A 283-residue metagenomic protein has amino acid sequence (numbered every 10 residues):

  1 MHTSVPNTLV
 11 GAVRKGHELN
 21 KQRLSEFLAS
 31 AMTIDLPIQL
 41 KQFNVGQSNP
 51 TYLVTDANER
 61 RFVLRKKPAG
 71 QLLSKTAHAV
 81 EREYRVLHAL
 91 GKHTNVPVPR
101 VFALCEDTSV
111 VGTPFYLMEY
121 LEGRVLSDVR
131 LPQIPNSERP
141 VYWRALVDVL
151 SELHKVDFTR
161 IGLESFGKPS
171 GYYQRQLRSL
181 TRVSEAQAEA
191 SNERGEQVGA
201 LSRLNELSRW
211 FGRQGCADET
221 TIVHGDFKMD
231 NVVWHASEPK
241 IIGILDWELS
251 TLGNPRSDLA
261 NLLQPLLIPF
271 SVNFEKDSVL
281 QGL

Functional and structural regions predicted by a protein language model:
H2-I38: Juxta-kinase regulatory segment immediately upstream of eukaryotic protein kinase catalytic domains
V13, L72-H78, F274-L283: Short, flexible/disordered intra-domain loops and linkers
P37-I222, H235-P239: ATP-binding pocket architecture of kinase catalytic cores
N49-T51, N231, N254: Asparagine-centered polar/low-complexity signal
I222-H224, M229: Catalytic-loop of the protein kinase fold
V233-L262, I268: Catalytic activation segment of kinase domains across protein kinase-like and atypical kinase folds
S257-L283: Active-site activation/catalytic loop segments of kinase-like enzymes and analogous catalytic loops in related
